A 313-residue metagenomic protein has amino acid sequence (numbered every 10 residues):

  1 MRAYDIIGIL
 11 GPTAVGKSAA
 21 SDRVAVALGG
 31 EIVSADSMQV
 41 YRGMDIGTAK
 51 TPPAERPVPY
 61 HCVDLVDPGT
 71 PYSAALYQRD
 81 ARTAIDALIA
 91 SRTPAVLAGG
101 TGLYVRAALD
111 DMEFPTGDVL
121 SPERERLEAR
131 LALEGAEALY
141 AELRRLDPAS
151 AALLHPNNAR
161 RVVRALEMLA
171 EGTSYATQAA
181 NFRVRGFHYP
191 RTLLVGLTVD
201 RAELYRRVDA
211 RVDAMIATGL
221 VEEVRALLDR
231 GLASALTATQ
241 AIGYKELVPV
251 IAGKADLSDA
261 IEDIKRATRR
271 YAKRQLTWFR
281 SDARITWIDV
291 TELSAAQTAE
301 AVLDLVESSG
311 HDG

Functional and structural regions predicted by a protein language model:
M1-G313: Phosphate/pyrophosphate-binding catalytic cores of soluble transferases and nucleic-acid-acting enzymes
